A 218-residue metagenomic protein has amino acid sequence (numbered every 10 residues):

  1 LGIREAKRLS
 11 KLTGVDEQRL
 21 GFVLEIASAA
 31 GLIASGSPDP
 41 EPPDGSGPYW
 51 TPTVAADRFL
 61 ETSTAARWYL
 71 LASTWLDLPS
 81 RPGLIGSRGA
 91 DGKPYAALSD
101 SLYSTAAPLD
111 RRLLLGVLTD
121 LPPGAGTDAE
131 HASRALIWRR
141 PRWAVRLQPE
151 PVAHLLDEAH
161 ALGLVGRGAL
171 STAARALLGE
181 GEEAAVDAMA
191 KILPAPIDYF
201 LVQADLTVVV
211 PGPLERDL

Functional and structural regions predicted by a protein language model:
L1-A144: Short, amphipathic alpha-helical interface elements at domain boundaries that mediate macromolecular binding
R88-L218: Extended alpha-helical interface modules used as scaffolds for assembling large macromolecular complexes
